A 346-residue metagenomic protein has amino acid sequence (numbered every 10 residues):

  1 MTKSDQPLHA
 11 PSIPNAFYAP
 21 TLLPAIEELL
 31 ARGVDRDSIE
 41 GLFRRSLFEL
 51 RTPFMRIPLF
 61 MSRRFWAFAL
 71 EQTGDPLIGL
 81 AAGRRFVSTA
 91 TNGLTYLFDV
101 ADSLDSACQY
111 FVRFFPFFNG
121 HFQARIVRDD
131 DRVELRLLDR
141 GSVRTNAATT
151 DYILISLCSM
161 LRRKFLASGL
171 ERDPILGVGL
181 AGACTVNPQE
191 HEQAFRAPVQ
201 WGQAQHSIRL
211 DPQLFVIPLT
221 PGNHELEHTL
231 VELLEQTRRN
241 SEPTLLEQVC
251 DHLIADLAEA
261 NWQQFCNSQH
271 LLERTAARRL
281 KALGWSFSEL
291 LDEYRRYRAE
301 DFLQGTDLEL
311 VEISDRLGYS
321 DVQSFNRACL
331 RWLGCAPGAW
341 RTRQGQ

Functional and structural regions predicted by a protein language model:
M1-E134: N-terminal low-complexity or simple alpha-helical regulatory segments that function as activation/interaction modules
T2-P20, D139-N146, A167-R172, E227-R238 (+1 more regions): Surface-exposed, interaction-prone regions with an acidic/low-complexity signature
Y18-T21, T149, I153, R295: Catalytic-loop motifs flanking and including active-site residues across diverse enzymes
P24, R64, F68, S106-Y110 (+4 more regions): Long, highly charged amphipathic alpha-helices
E28-L29, A69, F111, L161 (+4 more regions): Broad structural signal for hydrophobic residues in well-ordered alpha-helices, predominantly aliphatic
D37-S38, A148, A260, E289: Short, solvent-exposed positions on alpha-helices
P58, S88-S207, D211-Q213: N-terminal regulatory/effector-sensing and dimerization cores that precede helix-turn-helix DNA-binding domains
R172, C184-Q346: Extended mid-to-C-terminal alpha-helical interaction segments
